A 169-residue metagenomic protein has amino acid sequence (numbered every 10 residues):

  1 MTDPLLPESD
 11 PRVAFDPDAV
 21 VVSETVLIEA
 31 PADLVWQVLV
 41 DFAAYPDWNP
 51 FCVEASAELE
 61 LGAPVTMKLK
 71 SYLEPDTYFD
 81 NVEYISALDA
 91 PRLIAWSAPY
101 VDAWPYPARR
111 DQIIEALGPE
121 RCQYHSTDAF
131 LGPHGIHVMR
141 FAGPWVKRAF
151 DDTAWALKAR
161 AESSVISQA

Functional and structural regions predicted by a protein language model:
M1-E60: Hydrophobic ligand-binding cavity/cleft-lining segments
E8-S9, V21-V22, C52-V53, K68 (+3 more regions): Short structured motifs
A19-V21, G62, Y78, P107 (+1 more regions): A general secondary-structure signal for short beta-strands and their flanking turns/coil in non-transmembrane regions
E24-V26, D80-A87, A108-A116: Hydrophobic/aromatic beta-strand elements that line small-molecule binding cavities or substrate pockets in beta-rich
P31, E60-L61, A90-P91, L117-R121: Short strand-connecting beta-turns/loops that link adjacent beta-strands
L34-L39, Y45, V65-M67, I85 (+5 more regions): Hydrophobic pocket/interface hotspot
S56-A103, A156-S164, Q168: Glycine-rich portal/gate segments that line the openings of hydrophobic small-molecule binding cavities
P99-D152, L157-A159, Q168: Beta-strand/loop substructures that line and gate deep hydrophobic ligand-binding cavities in soluble
